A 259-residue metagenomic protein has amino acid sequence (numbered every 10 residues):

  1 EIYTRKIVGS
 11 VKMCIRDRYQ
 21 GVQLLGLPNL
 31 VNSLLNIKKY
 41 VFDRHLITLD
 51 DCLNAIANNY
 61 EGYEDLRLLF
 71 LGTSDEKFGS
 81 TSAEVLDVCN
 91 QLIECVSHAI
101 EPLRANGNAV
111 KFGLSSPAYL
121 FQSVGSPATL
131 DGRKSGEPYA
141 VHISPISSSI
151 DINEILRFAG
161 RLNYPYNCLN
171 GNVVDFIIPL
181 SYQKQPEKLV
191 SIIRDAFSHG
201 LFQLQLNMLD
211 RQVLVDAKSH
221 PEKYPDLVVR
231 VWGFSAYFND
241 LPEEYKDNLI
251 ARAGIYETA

Functional and structural regions predicted by a protein language model:
E1-I15: Short, small-residue-biased leader/transition segments that mark boundaries at the very start of proteins
S10-K12, V41-A140: Internal maturation/activation junctions in enzymes
K12, R16-Q20, T73-T81, N172-P179 (+1 more regions): Glycine- and acidic
Q20-V31, L46, D50, E64 (+5 more regions): Conserved structured core elements
L27-Y40, I178, D195: Alpha-helical support elements that line or immediately flank enzyme active sites and cofactor-binding pockets
N29, Y60, F70-G72, Y182 (+1 more regions): Ligand/cofactor-recognition surfaces for anionic moieties
L34-H45, Y60, G200, E257: A generic secondary-structure signal for well-formed alpha-helical elements
L92-E243, I250, T258: Catalytic alpha/beta core of large soluble enzyme barrels
